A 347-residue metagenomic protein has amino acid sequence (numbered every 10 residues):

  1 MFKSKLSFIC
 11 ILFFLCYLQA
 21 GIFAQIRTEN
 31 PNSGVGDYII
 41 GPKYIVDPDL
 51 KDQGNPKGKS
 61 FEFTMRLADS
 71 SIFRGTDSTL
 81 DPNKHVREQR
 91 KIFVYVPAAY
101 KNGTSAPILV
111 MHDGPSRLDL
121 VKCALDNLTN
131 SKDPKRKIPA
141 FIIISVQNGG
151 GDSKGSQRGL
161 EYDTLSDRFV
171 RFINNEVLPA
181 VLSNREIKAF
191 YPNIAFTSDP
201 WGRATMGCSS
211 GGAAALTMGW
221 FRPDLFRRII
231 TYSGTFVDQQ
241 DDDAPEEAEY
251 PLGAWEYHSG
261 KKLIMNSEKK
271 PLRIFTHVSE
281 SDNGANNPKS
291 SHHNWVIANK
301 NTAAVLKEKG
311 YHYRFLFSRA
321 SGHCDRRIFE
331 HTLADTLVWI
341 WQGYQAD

Functional and structural regions predicted by a protein language model:
M1-I9: Bacterial N-terminal signal peptides that target proteins for export
K3, G21-Q25: Non-catalytic N-terminal targeting/anchoring module and adjacent flexible stem/linker that precedes the structured
I9-G21: Bacterial N-terminal signal peptides
Q25-D347: Non-catalytic cap/lid and distal C-terminal segments of serine-dependent acyl enzymes
